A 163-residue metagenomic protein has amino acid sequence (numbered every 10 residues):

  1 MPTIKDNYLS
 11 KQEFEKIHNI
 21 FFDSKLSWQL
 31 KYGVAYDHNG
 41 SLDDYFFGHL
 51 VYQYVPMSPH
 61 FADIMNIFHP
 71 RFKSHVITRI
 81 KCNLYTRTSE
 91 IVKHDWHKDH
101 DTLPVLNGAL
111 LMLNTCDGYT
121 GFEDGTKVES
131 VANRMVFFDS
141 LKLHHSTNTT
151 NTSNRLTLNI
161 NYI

Functional and structural regions predicted by a protein language model:
M1-V76, T88: Non-heme Fe(II)/2-oxoglutarate
R79-N107: Internal catalytic-core helix/loop-beta-alpha segment that presents or stabilizes conserved functional determinants
L84-T86, L113, Y162: Short beta-strand segments enriched in hydrophobic/aromatic residues within well-folded beta-rich domains
R87, V128-H144: Conserved metal-binding segment of the jelly-roll/cupin
E90-W96, P104, M112-V131: A short beta-strand-loop-beta hairpin characteristic of the jelly-roll/cupin
D95-H97, L143-N151: Short beta-strand His + acidic residue motifs that chelate non-heme Fe in jelly-roll/DSBH and cupin folds
A109-L111, T152-I163: A short hydrophobic beta-strand segment most commonly corresponding to one strand of the jelly-roll/cupin
